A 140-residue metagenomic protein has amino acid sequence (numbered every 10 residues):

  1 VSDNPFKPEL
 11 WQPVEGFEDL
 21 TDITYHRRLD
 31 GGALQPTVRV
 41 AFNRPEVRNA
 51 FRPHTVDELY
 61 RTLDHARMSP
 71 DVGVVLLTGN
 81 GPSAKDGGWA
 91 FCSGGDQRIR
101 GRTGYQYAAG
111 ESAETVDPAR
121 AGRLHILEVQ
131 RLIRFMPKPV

Functional and structural regions predicted by a protein language model:
V1-S83: Conserved CoA-thioester-binding segment of acyl-CoA-metabolizing enzymes
V47, G79-R131: Glycine- (often His-adjacent) and acidic-residue-rich active-site loop that binds/positions the CoA thioester
H54, E58, H125, L132: Charged catalytic carboxylate motif
L63, Q130-I133: Hydrophobic core positions within the conserved protein kinase catalytic domain
M68, R134-F135: Solvent-exposed polar/charged
P137-V140: A short, small-residue-rich loop immediately preceding and capping a beta-strand
